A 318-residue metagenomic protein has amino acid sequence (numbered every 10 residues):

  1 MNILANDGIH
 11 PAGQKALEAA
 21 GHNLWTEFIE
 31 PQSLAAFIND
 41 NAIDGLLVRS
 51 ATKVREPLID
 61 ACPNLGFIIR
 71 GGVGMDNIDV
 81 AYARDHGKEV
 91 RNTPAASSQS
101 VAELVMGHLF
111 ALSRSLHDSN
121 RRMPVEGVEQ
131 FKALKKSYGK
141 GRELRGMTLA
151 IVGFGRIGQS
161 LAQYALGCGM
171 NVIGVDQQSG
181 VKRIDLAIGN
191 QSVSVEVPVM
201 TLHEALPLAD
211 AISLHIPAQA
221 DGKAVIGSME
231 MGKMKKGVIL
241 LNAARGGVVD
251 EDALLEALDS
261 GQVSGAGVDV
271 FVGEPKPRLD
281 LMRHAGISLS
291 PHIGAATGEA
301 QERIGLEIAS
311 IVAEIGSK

Functional and structural regions predicted by a protein language model:
M1-V90, P207, G227: An N-terminal-biased, well-structured beta-alpha scaffold segment characteristic of Rossmann-like dinucleotide-binding
N6, A150-G153: Conserved N-terminal Rossmann-fold NAD(P)-binding element of oxidoreductases
D44-G45, F67, A211, I239 (+2 more regions): Short, Asp-centered acidic motifs that coordinate Mg2+ and/or phosphate in catalytic or ligand-binding sites
V54-I59, Q177-D280: Rossmann-like adenosine-cofactor binding region
L65, R145-T148, S228, G237: Phosphate-coordination loops involved in phosphoryl transfer and adenosine-cofactor binding
H86, P94-T148: Phosphate-binding beta-alpha-beta segment of Rossmann-like dinucleotide-binding domains, i.e., the NAD(P)
I157: Hydrophobic/small residue at the entry helix of a nucleotide-binding pocket
V270, P275-R278, M282-G316: Adenosine-phosphate binding glycine-rich loop
